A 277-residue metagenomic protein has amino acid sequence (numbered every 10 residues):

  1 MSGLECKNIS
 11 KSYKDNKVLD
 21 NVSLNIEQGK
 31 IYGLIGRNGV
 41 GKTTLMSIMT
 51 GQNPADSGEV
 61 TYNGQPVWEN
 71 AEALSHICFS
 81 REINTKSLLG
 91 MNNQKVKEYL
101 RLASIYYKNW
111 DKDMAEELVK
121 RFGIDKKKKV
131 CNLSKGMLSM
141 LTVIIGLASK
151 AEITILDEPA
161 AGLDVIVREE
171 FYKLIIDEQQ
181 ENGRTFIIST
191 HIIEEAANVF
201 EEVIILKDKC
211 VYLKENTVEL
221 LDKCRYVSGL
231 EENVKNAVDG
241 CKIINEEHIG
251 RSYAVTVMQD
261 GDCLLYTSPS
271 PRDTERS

Functional and structural regions predicted by a protein language model:
Y32-R37: The feature captures the beta-strand-to-loop junction immediately N-terminal to the Walker
T50: Helix-to-loop junction immediately C-terminal to a conserved catalytic motif
G58-E69: Conserved ABC transporter NBD signature motif
E72-S75, R81-T142: ABC-family P-loop ATPase nucleotide-binding domains
T154-E158: Catalytic Walker B motif of ABC-type/P-loop ATPase nucleotide-binding domains
F171-I187, H191-V257: ABC transporter nucleotide-binding domain
Y266-D273: Conserved small/polar residues in nucleotide/adenosyl-binding loops
